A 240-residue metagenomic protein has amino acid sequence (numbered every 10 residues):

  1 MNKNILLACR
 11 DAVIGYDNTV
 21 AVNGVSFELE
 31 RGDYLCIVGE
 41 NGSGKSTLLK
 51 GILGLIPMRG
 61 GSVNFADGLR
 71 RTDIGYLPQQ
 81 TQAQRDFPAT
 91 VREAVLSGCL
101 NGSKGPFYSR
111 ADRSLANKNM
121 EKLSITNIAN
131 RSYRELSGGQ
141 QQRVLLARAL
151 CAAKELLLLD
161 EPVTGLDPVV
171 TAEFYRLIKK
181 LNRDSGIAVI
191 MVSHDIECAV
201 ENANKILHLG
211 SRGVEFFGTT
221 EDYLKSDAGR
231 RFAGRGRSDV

Functional and structural regions predicted by a protein language model:
G61-T72: Conserved ABC transporter NBD signature motif
R110-I128: Conserved ABC ATPase "signature" region
S132-L136, Q140: Conserved ABC ATPase signature
L157-D160: Catalytic Walker B motif of ABC-type/P-loop ATPase nucleotide-binding domains
P168-V170: Helix N-cap at the start of a conserved alpha-helix in ABC-type nucleotide-binding domains
S193-H194: H-loop/switch region of ABC-family ATPase nucleotide-binding domains
I206-T219: H-loop (His-switch) and adjacent beta-strand-loop-beta switch element of ABC-type ATPase nucleotide-binding domains
